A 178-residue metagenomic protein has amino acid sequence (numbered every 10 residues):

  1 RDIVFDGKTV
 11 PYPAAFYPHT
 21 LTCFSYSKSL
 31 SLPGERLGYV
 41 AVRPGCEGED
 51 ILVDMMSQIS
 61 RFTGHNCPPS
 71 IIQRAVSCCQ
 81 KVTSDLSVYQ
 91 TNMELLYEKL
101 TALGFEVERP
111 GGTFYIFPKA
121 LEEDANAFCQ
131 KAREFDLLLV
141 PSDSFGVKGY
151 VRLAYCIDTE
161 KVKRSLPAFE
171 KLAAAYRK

Functional and structural regions predicted by a protein language model:
R1-K178: PLP-dependent class I/II
